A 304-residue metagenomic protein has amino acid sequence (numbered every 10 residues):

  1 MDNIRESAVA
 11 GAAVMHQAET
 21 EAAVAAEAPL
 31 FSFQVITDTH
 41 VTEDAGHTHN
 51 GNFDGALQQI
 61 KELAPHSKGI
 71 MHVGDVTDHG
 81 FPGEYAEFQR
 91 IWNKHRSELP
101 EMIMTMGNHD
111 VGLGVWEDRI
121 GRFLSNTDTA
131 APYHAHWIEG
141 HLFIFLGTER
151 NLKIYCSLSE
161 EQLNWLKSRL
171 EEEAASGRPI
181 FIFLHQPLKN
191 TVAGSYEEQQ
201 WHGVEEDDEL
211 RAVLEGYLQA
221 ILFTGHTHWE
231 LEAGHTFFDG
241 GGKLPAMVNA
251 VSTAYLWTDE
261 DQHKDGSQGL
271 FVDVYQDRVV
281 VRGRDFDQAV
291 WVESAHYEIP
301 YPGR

Functional and structural regions predicted by a protein language model:
I4-Y85, R304: N-terminal active-site segment of His-dependent metallophosphoesterases
A8-E19, V24, F81-P179, E205-G216 (+3 more regions): Extended active-site neighborhood of metal-dependent phosphoesterases/phosphodiesterases
D38, G74-D75, G107-N108, H185 (+1 more regions): Active-site glycine-centered loops adjacent to acidic/histidine catalytic or metal-binding residues that shape
V41-A45, V76-G80, E149-E160, A193-Q199: Surface-exposed cleft-lining segments at the edges of enzyme active sites
T148, F183-P187, G225-T227, D285: Short, well-ordered beta-to-alpha junction loops that form the rim of enzyme active sites and present histidine/acidic
E173-A193: Short acidic, glycine-rich surface-loop motifs adjacent to enzyme active sites
V213-H226: Functionally important transmembrane alpha-helices
G283-S294: Short, solvent-exposed aromatic-acidic interface loops
